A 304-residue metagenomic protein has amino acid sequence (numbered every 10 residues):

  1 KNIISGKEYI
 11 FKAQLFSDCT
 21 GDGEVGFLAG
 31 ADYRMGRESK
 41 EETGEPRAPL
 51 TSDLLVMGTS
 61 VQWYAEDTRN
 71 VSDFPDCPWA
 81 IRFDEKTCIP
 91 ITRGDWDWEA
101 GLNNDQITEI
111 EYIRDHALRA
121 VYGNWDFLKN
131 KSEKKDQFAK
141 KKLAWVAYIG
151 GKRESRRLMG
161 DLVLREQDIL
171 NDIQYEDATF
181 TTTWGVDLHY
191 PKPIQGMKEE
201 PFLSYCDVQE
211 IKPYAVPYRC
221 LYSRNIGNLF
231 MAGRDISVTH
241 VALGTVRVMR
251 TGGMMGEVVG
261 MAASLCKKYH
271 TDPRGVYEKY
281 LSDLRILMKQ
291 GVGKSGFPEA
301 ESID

Functional and structural regions predicted by a protein language model:
I3-D304: Flavin (FAD/FMN)-binding glycine-rich loop and adjacent Rossmann-like elements that form
